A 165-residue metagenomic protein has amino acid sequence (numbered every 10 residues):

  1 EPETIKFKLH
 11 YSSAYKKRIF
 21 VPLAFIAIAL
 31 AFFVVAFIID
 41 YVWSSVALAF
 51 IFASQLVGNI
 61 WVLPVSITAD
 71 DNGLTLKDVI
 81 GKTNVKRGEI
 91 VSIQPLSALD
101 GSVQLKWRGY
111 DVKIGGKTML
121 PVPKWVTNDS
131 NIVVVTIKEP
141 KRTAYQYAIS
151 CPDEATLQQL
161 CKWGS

Functional and structural regions predicted by a protein language model:
E1-I38, K124-W125, E139-Q146, P152-E154: N-terminal membrane-targeting/pre-transmembrane regions
E3-I5, V65, N131-V133: Short structural boundary motif marking the start of a folded domain
S12-Y15, K77-A148: Non-transmembrane, membrane-adjacent beta-strand/coil modules in membrane-associated proteins and peripheral
Y15-I19, I93-L99, D153-G164: Short, surface-exposed linear segments at secondary-structure transitions and domain or protein termini
F33, F37-D40, N59-L63: Transmembrane helix-loop junctions and nearby membrane-interface residues
F37-I51: Hydrophobic alpha-helical transmembrane segments
F50-I60, G115-K117, W125: Short, solvent-exposed secondary-structure boundary motifs
S54-Q94: Conserved beta-hairpin
